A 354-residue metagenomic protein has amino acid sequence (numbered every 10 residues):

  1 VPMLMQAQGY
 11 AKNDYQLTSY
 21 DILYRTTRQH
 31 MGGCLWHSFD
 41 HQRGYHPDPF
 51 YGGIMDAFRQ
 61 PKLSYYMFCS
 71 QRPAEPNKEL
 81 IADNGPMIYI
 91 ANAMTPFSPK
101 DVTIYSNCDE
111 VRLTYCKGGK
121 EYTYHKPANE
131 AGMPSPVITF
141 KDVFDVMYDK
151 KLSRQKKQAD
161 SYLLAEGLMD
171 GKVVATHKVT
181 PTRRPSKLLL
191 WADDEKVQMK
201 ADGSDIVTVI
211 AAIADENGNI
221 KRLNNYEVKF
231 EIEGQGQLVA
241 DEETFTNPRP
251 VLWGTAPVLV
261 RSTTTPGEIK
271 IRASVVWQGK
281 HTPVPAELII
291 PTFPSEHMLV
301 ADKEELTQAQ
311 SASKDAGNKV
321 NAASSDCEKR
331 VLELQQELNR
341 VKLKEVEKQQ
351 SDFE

Functional and structural regions predicted by a protein language model:
V1-D149, Q155-V173: Extended substrate-binding grooves/exosites of carbohydrate-active enzymes
N92-S98, K196-V207: Short, solvent-exposed loop/linker segments at the N-terminal edge of repeated beta-sheet extracellular domains
I104-S106, S204-R222, K270-A273: Beta-strand-rich structural segments
Y122-K141, W191, K196, G234-W253: Low-complexity "stalk/linker" and mucin-like segments enriched in Ser/Thr/Pro/Ala/Gly
R154, P257-T265: Extracellular/luminal low-complexity segments enriched in Ser/Thr/Pro
Q158-Y162, I206, P266-E268: Extracellular Ig-like/FN3 beta-sandwich strand-entry sites
K172-R183, K280-F293: Edge beta-strands of extracellular beta-sandwich domains
V179-G203, T292-A322: Low-complexity, Pro/Ser/Thr- and charge-rich linker/hinge segments at domain boundaries
